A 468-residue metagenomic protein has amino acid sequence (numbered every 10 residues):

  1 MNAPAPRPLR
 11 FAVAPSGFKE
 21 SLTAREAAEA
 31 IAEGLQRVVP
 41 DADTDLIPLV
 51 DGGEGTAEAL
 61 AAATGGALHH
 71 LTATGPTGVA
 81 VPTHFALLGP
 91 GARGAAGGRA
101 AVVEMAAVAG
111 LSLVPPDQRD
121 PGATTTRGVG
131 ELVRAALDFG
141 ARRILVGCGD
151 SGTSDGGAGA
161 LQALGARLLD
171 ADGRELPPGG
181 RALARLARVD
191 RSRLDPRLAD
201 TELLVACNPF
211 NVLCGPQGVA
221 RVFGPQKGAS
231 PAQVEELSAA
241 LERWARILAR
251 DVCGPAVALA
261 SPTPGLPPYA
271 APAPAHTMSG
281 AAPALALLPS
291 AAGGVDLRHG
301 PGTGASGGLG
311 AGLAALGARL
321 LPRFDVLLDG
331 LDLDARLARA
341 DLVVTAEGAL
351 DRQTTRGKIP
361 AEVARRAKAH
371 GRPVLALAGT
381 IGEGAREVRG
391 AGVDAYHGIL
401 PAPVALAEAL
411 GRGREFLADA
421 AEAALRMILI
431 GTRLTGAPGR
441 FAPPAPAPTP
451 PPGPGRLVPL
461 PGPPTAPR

Functional and structural regions predicted by a protein language model:
N2-C148, G152-R468: N-terminal loops that bind phosphate or other acidic moieties and the adjacent beta-alpha structural core
